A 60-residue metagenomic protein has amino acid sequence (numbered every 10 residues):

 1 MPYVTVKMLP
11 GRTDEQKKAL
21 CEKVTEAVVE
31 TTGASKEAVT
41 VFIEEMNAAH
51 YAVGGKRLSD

Functional and structural regions predicted by a protein language model:
P2-D60: A domain-level signal for the structural core that forms small-molecule/cofactor-binding pockets and catalytic centers
